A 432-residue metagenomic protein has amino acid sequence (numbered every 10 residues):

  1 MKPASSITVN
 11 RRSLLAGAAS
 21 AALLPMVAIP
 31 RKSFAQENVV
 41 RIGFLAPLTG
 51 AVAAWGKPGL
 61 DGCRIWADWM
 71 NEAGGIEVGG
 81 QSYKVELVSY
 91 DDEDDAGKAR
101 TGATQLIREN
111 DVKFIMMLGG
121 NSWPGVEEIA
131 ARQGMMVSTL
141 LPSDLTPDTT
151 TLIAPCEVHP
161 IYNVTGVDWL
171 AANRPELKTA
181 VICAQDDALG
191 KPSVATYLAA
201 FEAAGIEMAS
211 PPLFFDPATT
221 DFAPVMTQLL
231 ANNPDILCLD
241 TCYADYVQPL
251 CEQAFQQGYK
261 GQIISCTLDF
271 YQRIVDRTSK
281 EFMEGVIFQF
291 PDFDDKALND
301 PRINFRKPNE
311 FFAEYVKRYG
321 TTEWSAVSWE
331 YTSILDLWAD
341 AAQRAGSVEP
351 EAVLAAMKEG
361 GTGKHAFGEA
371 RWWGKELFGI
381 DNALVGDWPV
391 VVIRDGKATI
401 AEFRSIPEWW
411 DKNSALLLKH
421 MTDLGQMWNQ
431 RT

Functional and structural regions predicted by a protein language model:
M1-N10, G17-L23: N-terminal secretory signal peptides
I7, V27-A46: C-terminal segment of N-terminal export signals and the immediately downstream linker at the start of the mature
G43-W66, Y90-A96, G119, Q185-P192 (+2 more regions): Extracytoplasmic "Venus flytrap"
A54-G59, I76-T146, P155, F214-F222 (+1 more regions): Beta-alpha junction/loop-to-helix N-cap segments that form part of ligand/metal-binding clefts
R64-E86, G205: Signal peptide-proximal N-terminal region of secreted/periplasmic/extracellular or secretory-lumen proteins
K98-T101, R108, D144-T146, T150-G258 (+1 more regions): Extracellular/periplasmic Venus flytrap/periplasmic-binding protein
A254-T332, R344, A398, S405-R431: Extracellular/periplasmic periplasmic-binding protein-like sensory domains
E314-S328, A339-E402, Q430-T432: Segments of small-molecule ligand-sensing domains
